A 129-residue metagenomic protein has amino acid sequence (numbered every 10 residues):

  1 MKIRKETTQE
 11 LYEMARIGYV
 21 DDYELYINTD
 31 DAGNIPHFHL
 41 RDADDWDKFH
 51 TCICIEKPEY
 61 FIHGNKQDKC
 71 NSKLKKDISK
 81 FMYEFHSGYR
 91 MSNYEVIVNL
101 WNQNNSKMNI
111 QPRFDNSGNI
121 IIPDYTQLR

Functional and structural regions predicted by a protein language model:
M1-R129: Metal-centered catalytic cores of metalloenzymes
